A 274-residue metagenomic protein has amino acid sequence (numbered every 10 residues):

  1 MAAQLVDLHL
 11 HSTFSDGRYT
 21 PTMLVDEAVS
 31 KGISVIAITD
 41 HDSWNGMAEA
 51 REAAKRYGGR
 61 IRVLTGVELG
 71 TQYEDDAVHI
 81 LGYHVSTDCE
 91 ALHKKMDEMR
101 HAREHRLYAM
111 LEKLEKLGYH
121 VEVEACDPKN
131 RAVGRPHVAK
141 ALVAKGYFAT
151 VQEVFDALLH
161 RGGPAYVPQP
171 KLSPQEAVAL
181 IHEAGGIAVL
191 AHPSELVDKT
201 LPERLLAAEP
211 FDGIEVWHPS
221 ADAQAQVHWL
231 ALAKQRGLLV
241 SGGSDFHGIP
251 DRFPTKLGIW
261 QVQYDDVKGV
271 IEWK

Functional and structural regions predicted by a protein language model:
M1-A3, L24-A28, H84-C89, R100 (+3 more regions): Short amphipathic alpha-helical segments, especially helix-boundary/capping motifs
M1-D76, A157-H160, P164-Y166, E176-R252 (+2 more regions): An N-terminally biased module of ancient metal coordination in phosphate/nucleic-acid-related enzymes
R18, E104-E112, L117-D198: Divalent metal-binding pocket/active-site signature
M23, S34, H41-V133, H137: Mid-domain alpha/beta scaffold segments of enzyme catalytic cores
K31, K55, K94-K95, K113-K116 (+9 more regions): Context-gated lysine
Q72-E98, A102-E104, V143-G163, K256-K274: Active-site gating loops and adjacent loop-to-helix segments of metal-dependent hydrolytic enzymes
